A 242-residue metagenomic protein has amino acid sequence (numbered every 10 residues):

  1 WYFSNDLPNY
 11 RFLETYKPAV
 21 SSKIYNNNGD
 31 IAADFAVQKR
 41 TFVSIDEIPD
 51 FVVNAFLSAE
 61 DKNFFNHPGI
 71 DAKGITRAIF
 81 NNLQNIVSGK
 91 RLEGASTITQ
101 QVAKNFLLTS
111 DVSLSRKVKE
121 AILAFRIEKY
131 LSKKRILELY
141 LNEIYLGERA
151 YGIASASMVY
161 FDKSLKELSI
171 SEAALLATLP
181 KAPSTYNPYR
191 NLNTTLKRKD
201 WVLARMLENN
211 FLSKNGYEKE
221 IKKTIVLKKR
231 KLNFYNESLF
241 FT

Functional and structural regions predicted by a protein language model:
W1-Y25, N63: N-terminal type II signal-anchor transmembrane helix that functions as the membrane-insertion/stop-transfer segment
L7-Y10, A36-I45, A59, A121: N-terminal post-signal-peptidase region of extra-cytosolic proteins
E14-T41, E47: Short extracytoplasmic
T15-K17, Y25, I48-F51, Y130-S132 (+2 more regions): Extracellular/periplasmic catalytic domains that process cell-envelope and extracellular macromolecules
Y16, F35-A36, P68-K73, L114-V118: Short, glycine-/polar-rich solvent-exposed loops and beta-turns at beta-strand/coil boundaries
I31, R40, K62-F64, N82 (+2 more regions): Solvent-exposed loop/turn segments at secondary-structure junctions within structured extracellular/periplasmic domains
S44-I98, A154-A156, F161: Flexible, acidic/glycine-enriched loop-and-adjacent beta/alpha segments that face the extracytoplasmic/periplasmic side
K90-T242: Non-catalytic, structured segments within soluble enzyme domains
